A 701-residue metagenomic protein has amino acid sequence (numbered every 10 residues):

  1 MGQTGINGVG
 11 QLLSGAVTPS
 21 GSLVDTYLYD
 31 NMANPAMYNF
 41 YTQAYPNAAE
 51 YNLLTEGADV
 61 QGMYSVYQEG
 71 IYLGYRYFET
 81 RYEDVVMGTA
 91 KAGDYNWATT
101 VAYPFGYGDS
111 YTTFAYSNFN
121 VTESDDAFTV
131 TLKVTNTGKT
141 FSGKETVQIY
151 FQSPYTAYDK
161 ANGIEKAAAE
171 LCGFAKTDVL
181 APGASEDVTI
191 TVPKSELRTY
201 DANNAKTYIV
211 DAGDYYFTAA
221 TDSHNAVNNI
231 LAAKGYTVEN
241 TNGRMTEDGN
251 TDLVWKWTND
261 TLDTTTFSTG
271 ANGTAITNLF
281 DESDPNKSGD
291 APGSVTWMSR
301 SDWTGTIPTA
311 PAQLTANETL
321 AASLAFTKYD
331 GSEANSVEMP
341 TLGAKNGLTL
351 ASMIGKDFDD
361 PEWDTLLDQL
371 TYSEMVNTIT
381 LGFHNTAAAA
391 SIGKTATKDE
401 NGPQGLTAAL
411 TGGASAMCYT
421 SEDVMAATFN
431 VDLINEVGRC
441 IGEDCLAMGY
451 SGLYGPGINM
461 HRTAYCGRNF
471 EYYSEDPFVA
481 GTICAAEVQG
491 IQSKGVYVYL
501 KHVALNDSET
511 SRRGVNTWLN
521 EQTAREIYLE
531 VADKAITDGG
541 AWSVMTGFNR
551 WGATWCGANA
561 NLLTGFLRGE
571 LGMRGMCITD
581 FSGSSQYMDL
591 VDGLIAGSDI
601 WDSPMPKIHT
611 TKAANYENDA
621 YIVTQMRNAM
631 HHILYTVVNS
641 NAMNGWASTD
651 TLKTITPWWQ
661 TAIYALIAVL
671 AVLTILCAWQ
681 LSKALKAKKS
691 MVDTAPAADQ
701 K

Functional and structural regions predicted by a protein language model:
M1-Y200, D211-F217, S223, G273-K701: Glycoside hydrolase catalytic-domain context in secreted enzymes
K194-F267: Terminal connector regions
